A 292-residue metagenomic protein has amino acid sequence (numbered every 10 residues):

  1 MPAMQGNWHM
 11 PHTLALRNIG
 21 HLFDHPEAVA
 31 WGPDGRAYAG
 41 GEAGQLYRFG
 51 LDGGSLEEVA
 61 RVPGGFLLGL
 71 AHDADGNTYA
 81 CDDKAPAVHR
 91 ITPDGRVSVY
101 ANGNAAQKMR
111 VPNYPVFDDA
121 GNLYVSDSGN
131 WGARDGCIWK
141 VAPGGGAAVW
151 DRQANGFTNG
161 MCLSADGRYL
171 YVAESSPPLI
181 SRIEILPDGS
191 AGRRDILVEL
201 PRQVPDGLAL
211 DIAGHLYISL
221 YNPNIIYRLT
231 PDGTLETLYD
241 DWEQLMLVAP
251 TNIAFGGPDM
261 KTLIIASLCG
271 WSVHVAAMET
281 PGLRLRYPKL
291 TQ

Functional and structural regions predicted by a protein language model:
M1-L14, A37, E42-A43, F49 (+2 more regions): Blade/loop signatures of beta-propeller domains
P2-F23, A101, R194, R286-Q292: A short helix->beta-strand "capping" segment at the edge of beta-propeller domains
L14-G20, G54-R61, V97-A106, G146-Q153 (+2 more regions): A short beta-strand motif characteristic of beta-propeller blades
H21-D34, V62-Y79, A105-S126, N130 (+6 more regions): Beta-rich, blade/repeat-based domains predominating in secreted/periplasmic proteins but also intracellular
E42, D83-K84, G129-G136, S175-P178 (+2 more regions): Short, solvent-exposed loop/turn segments at conserved positions within beta-propeller repeat blades
Q45-Y47, A87-H89, G136-W139, L179-S181 (+2 more regions): A short loop-to-beta-strand structural motif that recurs across blades of beta-propeller domains
G50-G54, T92-R96, V141-G145, E184-G189 (+2 more regions): Short loop/turn segments that connect beta-strands within beta-propeller blades
L179, V198-T234: Loop/turn-rich, solvent-exposed surfaces of beta-rich toroidal or solenoidal domains
